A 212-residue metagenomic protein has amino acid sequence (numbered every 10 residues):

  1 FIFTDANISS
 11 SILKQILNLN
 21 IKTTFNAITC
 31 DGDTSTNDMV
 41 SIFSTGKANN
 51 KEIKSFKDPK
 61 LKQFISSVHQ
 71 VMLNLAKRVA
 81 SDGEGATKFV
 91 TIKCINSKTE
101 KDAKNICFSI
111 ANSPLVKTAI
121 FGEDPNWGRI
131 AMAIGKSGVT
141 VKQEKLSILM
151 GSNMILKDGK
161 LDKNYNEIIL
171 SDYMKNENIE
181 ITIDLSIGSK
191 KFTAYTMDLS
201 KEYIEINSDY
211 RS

Functional and structural regions predicted by a protein language model:
F1-S212: A structural signal for small-residue-enriched, beta-sheet-centric alpha/beta enzyme cores and oligomeric scaffold folds
